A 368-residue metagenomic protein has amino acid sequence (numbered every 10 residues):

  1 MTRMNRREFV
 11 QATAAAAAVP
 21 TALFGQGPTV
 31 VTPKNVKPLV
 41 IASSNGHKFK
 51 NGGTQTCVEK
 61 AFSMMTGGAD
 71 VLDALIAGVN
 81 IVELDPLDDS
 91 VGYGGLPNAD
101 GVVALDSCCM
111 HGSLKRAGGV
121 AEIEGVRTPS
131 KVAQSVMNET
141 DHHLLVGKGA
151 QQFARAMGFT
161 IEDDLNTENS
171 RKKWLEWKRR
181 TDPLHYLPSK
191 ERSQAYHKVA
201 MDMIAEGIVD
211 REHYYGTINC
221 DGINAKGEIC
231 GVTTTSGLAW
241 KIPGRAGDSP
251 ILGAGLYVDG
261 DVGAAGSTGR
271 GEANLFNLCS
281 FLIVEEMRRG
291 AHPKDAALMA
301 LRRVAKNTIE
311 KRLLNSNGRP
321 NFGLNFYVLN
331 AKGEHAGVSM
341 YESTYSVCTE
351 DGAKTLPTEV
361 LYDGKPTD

Functional and structural regions predicted by a protein language model:
M1-A17: N-terminal secretory signal peptides and thylakoid transit peptides that target proteins across membranes
Q11-A14, G27-D368: Alpha/propeptide regions of enzymes that mature by internal proteolysis
